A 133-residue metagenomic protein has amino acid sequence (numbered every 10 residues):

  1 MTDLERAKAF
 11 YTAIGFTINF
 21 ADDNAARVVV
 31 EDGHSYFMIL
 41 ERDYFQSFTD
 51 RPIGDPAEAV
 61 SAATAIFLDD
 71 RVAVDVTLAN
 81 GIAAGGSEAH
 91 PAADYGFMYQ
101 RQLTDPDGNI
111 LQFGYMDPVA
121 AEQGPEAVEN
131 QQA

Functional and structural regions predicted by a protein language model:
M1-A9, S61-I66, M116-A133: N-terminal beta-strand motif that seeds the catalytic metal site of vicinal oxygen chelate
M1-Q46: Core segments of cupin and vicinal oxygen chelate
M1-T2, V29-E31, R51-N80, Y99-T104: Vicinal oxygen chelate
F10-A13, T77-G81: Short amphipathic alpha-helices in soluble, non-transmembrane regions that often serve as interface/regulatory elements
I14, N24-A26, A62, E88 (+1 more regions): Residue-level marker for the onset of beta-strands and adjacent loop->beta junctions in well-ordered domains
D23, F45-R51, A121-Q123: A short, acidic/glycine-rich surface segment
H34-Y36, S61-A63, I110: Structural motif
L78-A133: Vicinal oxygen chelate
